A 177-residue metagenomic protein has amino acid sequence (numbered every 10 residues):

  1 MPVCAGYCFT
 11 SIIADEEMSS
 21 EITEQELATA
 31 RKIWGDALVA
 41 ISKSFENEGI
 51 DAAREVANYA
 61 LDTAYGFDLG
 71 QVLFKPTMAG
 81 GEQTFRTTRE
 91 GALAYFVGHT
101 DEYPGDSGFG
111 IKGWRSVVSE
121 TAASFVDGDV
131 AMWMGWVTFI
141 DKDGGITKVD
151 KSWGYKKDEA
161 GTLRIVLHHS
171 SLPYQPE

Functional and structural regions predicted by a protein language model:
M1-E17: N-terminal amphipathic/basic-hydrophobic helices that include classical n-h-c signal peptides and signal-anchor
T10, F74, A123-V126, F139: Intrinsically disordered, low-complexity, compositionally biased regions/tails
S19-E21, E120: Short, charged low-complexity linear motifs
T23-L27: Membrane-proximal amphipathic alpha-helices that sit immediately adjacent to an N-terminal transmembrane/signal-anchor
K32, S44-A123: A solvent-exposed, acidic/Ser-Thr-rich amphipathic alpha-helical stretch
W34-A37: Amphipathic alpha-helices that form helix-helix packing interfaces
V126-M134, T138, K142-E177: Short beta-strand edge/turn micro-motifs at domain boundaries
